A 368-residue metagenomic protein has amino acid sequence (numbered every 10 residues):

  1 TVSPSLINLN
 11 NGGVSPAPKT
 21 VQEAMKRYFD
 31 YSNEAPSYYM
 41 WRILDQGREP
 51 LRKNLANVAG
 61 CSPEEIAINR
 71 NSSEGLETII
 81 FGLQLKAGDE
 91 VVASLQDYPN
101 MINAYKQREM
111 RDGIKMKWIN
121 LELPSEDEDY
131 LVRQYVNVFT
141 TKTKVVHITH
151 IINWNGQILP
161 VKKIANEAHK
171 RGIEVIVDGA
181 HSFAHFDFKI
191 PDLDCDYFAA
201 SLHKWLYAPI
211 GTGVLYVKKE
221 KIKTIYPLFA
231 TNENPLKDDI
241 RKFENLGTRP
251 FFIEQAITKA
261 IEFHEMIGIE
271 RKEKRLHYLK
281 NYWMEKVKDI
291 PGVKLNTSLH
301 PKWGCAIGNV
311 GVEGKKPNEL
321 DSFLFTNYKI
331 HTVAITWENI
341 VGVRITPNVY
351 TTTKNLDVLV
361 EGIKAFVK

Functional and structural regions predicted by a protein language model:
T1-K368: Pyridoxal 5′-phosphate
